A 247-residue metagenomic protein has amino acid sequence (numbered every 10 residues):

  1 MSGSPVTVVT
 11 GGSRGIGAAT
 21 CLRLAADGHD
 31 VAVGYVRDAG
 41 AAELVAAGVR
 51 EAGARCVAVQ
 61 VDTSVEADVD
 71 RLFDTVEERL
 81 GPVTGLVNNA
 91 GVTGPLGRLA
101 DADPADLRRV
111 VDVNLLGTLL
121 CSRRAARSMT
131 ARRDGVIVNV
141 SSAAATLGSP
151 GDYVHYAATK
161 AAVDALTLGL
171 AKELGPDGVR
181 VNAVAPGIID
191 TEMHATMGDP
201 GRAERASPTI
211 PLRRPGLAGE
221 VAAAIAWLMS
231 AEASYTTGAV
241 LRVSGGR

Functional and structural regions predicted by a protein language model:
S13-R14: Conserved glycine-rich cofactor-binding loop
G97-L99, D106-V111, A206: Substrate-binding pocket helix/loop in short-chain dehydrogenase/reductase
A102, G148-A157, G169: Active-site loop-to-helix junction immediately N-terminal to the catalytic Tyr of the SDR YXXXK motif in Rossmann-fold
S122, T159: Active-site helix of classical SDR
R127, K172-P176, S234: Alpha-helical segment proximal to the catalytic Tyr-Lys
S142: Residue(s) in the substrate-gating loop at a strand-loop-helix junction that position the organic substrate next
R180, L217-V243: C-terminal substrate-recognition "lid" of short-chain dehydrogenase/reductases
